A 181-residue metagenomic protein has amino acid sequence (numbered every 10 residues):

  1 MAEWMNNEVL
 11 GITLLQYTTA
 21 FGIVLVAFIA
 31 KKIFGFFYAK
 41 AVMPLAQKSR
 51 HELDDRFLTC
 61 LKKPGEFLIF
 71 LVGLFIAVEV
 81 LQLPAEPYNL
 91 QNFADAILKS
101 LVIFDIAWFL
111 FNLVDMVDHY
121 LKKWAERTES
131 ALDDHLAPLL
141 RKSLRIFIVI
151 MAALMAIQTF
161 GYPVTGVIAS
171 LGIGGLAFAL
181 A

Functional and structural regions predicted by a protein language model:
M1-L15: Short, strongly hydrophobic alpha-helical membrane anchors
L15-A181: Hydrophobic alpha-helical transmembrane segments and their immediate juxtamembrane helical boundaries in integral
